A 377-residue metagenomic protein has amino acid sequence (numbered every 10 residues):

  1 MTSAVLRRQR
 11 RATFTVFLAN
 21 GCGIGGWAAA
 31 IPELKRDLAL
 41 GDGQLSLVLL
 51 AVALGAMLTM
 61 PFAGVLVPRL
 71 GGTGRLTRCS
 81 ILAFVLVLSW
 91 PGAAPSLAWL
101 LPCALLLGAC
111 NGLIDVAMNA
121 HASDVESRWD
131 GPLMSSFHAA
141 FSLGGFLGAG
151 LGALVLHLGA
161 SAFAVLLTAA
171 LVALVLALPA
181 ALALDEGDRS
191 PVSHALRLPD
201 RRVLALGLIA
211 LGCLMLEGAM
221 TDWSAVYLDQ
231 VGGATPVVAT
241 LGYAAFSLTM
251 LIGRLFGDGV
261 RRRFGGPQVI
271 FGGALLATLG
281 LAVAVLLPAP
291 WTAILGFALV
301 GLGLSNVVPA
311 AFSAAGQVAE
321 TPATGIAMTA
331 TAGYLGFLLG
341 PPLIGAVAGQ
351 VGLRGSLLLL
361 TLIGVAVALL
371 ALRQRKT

Functional and structural regions predicted by a protein language model:
A29-G43, D222-V238: Short amphipathic helix-loop junctions that connect adjacent transmembrane helices in Major Facilitator Superfamily/SLC
L34-K35, L66-V67, L154-G159, L228-D229 (+4 more regions): Interfacial helix-cap and linker-helix signal at transmembrane-aqueous boundaries of multi-pass secondary transporters
A39, G71, A93-P95, G233 (+1 more regions): Helix-breaking motifs and short loop linkers at transmembrane-helix boundaries and internal kinks in secondary membrane
T59-G72, L156, G253-G265, A348: Helix-to-loop junctions at the C-terminal end of transmembrane segments in multipass secondary transporters
R75-S89, A98, Q268-V283: Structural signature of the two symmetry-related core transmembrane helices
G92-C103, L286-L295: Helix-loop junctions at membrane interfaces in 12-TM secondary transporters
G112-S127, S305-A319: Intracellular juxtamembrane helix-capping segments at the cytosolic ends of symmetry-related transmembrane helices
F137-D185: Helix-loop-helix hairpin linking two adjacent transmembrane segments in secondary transporters
